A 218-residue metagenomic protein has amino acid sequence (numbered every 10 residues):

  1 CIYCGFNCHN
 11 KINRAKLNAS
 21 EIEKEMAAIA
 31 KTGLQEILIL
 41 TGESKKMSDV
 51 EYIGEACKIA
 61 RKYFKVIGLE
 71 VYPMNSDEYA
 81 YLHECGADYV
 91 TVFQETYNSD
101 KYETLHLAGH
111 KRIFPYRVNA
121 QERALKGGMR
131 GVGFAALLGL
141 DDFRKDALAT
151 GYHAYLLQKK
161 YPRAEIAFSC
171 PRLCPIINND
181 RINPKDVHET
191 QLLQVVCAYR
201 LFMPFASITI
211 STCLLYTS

Functional and structural regions predicted by a protein language model:
C1-E21: Canonical Radical SAM [4Fe-4S] cluster-binding loop centered on the CxxxCxxC motif and its immediate flanking residues
G5-C8, M26, A30-G33, L38-E43: Generic hydrophobic/packing signal
F6-N7, G42, F93-E95, P171-L173: Generic beta-structure capping elements
S20-A30, R117-E122: Short, charged beta->alpha transition segments
L34-Q121, K126-G131, L140, R163-A164 (+1 more regions): Conserved SAM/AdoMet-binding glycine-rich loop
E36, L40-T41, P115-N179, E189-T209: Conserved C-terminal portion of the radical SAM core fold that forms the substrate/S-adenosylmethionine-binding
P184-H188: Short, contiguous acidic/charged loop-to-helix segments that flank catalytic cores in large enzymes
Y216-T217: Conserved small/polar residues in nucleotide/adenosyl-binding loops
